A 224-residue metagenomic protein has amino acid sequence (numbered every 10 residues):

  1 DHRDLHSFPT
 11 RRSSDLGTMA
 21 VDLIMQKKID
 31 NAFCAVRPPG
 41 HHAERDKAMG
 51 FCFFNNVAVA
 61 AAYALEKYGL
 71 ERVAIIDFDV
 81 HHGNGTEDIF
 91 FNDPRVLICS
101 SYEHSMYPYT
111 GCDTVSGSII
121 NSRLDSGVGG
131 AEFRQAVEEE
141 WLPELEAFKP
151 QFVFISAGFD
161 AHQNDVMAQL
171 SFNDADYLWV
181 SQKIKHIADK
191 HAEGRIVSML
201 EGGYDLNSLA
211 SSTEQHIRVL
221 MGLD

Functional and structural regions predicted by a protein language model:
D1-H6: Short, exposed "boundary/linker" segments that immediately precede the start of a downstream structural module
S7, R11-D224: A general "terminal functional-core" signal
